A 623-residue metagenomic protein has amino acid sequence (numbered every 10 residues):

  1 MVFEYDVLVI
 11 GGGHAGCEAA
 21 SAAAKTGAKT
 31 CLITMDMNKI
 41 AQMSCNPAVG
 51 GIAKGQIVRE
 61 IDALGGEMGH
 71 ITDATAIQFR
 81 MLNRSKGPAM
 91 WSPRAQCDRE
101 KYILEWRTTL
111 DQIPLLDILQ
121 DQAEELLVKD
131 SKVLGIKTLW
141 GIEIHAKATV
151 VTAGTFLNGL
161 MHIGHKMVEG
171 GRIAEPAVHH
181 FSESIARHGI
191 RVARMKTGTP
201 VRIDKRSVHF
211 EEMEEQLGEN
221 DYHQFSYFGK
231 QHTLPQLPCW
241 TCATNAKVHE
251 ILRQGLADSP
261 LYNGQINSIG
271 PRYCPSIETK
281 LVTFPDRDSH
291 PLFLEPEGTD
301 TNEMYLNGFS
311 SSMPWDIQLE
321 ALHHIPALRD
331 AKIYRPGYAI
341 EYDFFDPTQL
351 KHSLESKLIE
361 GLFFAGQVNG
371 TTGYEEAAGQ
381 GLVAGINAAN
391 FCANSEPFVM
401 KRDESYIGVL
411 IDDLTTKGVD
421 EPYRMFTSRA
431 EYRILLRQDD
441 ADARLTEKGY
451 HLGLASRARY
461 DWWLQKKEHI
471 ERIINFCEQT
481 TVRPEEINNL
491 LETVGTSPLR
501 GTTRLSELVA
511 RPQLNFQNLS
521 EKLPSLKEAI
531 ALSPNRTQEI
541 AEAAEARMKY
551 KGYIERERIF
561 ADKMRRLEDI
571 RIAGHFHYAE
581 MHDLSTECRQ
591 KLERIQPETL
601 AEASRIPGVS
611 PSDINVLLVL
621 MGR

Functional and structural regions predicted by a protein language model:
V2-A15: Beta1/beta-strand and adjacent pyrophosphate-binding region of the FAD-binding site in flavoprotein oxidoreductases
F3-Y5, L139-A148: Core beta-strand elements of the Rossmann-like FAD/NAD(P) dinucleotide-binding domain in flavoenzyme oxidoreductases
I10, E143-G154: Short hydrophobic core segments
S21-E125, W140, T152-R172, P176 (+3 more regions): Conserved N-terminal/central alpha/beta ligand/cofactor-binding core
D36-N38, K54, M81, E183-L319 (+3 more regions): An anion/pyrophosphate-binding glycine-rich loop and adjacent beta-alpha core in soluble alpha-beta enzymes
L127-E143: Conserved beta-strand-loop-beta-strand element in the redox core of flavoprotein oxidoreductases
Y305-T371, V399-D412, T537-K591, Q596: A glycine-rich dinucleotide-binding beta-alpha-beta segment and adjacent secondary-structure elements that constitute
R429, L435, T446-N615, V619-R623: Extended, charge-enriched "interface" segments that sit outside catalytic cores
